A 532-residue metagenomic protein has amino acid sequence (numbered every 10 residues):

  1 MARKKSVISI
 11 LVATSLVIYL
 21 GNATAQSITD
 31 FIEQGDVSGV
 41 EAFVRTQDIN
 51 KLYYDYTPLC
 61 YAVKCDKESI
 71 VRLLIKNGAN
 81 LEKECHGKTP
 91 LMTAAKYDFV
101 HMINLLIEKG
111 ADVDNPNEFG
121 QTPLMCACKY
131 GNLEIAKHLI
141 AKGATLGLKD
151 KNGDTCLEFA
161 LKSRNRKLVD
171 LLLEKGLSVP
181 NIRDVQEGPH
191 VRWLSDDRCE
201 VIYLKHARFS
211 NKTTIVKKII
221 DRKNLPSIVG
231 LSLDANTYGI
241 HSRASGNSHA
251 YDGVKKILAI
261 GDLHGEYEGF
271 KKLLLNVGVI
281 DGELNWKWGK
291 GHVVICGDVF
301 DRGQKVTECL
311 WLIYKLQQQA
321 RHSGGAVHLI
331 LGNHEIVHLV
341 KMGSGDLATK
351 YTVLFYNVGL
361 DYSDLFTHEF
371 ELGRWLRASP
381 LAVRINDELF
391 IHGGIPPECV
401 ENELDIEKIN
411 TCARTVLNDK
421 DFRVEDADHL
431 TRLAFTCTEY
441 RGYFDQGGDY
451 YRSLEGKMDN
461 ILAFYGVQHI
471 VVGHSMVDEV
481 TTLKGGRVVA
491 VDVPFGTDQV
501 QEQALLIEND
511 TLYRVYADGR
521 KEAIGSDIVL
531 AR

Functional and structural regions predicted by a protein language model:
I10-Y19: Bacterial N-terminal signal peptides
Q26-D30, R166-V185: Ankyrin-repeat-protein effector appendages
D30-G35, Y61-K67, T93-F99, C126-N132 (+1 more regions): Ankyrin repeat A-helix N-terminal signature
D36-V44, K67-I75, F99-I107, N132-I140 (+1 more regions): Ankyrin repeat structural motif
K51-L52, K83-E84, P116, K149: Ankyrin-repeat boundary/linker signal
E134, S178-R532: Feature recognizes metal-dependent phosphohydrolase scaffolds
